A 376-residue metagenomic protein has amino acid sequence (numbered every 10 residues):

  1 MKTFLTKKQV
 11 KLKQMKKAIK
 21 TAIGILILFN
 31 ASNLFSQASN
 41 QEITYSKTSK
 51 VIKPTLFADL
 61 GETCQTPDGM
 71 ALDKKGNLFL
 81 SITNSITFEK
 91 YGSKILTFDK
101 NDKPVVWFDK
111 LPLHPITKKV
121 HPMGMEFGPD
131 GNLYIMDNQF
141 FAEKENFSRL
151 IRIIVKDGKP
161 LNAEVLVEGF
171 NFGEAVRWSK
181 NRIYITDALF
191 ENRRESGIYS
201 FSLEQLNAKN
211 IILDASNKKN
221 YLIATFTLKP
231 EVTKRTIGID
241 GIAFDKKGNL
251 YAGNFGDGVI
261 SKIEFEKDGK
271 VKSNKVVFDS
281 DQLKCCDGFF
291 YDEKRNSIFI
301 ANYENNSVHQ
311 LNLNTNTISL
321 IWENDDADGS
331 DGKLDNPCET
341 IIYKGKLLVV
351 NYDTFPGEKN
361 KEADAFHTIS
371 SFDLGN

Functional and structural regions predicted by a protein language model:
N40-T63: A short helix->beta-strand "capping" segment at the edge of beta-propeller domains
T55-A58, V105-L111, L161-V167, K209-F226 (+2 more regions): Beta-propeller fold detector
L60, L78-E89, F127, L133-E145 (+4 more regions): Conserved beta-strand positions in repeat-built beta-propeller and related beta-rich domains
E62-K75, I86, K90-G92, P112-L133 (+6 more regions): Beta-rich, blade/repeat-based domains predominating in secreted/periplasmic proteins but also intracellular
S93-L96, R149-I151, G197-Y199, V259-S261 (+2 more regions): A short loop-to-beta-strand structural motif that recurs across blades of beta-propeller domains
F98-K103, I154-K159, S202-L206, E264-G269 (+2 more regions): Short loop/turn segments that connect beta-strands within beta-propeller blades
F140-F141, E145-S179: Asp-box/WD-like beta-propeller blade repeats and closely related beta-sheet repeat scaffolds
I341-N376: Blade-level signature of beta-propeller repeat domains, shared across WD40, Kelch, NHL, RCC1 and BNR/Asp-box propellers
